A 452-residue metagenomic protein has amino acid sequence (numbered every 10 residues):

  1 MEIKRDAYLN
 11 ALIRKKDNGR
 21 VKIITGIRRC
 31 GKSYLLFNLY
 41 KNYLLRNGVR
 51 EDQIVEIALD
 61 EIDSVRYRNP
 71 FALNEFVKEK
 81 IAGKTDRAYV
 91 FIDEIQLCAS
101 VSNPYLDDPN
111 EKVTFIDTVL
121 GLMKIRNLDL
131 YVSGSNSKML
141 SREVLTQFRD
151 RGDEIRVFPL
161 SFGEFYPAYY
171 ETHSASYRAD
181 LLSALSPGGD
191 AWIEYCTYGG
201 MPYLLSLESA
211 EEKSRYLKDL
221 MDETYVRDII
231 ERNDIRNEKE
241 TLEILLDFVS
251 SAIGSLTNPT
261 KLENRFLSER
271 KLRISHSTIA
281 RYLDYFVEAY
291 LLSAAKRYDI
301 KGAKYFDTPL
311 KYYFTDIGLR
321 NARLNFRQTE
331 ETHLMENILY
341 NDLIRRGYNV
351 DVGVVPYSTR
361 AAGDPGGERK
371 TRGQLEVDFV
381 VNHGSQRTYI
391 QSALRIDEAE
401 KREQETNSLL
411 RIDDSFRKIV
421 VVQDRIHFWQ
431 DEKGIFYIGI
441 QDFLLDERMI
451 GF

Functional and structural regions predicted by a protein language model:
M1-G19: Pre-Walker A adenine-sensing motif
E2, G163-P356: Interdomain hinge/linker elements that couple catalytic modules in large macromolecular machines
E2, R20, T25, Y34 (+3 more regions): A cross-kingdom feature that marks ATP-driven nucleic-acid transaction machinery
R29: Walker A (P-loop) phosphate-binding loop of P-loop NTPases
V55-D86: Short glycine-rich substrate-engagement loop in P-loop NTPases that contacts/grips substrate
F91, D129-S135, R156: Structural recognition of the conserved hydrophobic beta-strand(s) that form the central parallel beta-sheet of P-loop
Q96-Y131: Conserved Walker B catalytic segment
K138-D153, Y169-Y170: Short regulatory helix/loop adjacent to the ATP-binding pocket of P-loop NTPases
